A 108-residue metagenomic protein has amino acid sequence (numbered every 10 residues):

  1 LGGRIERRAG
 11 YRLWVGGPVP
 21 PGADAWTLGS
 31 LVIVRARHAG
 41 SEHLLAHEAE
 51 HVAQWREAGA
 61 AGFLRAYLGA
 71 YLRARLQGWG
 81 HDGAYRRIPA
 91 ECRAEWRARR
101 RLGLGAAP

Functional and structural regions predicted by a protein language model:
L1-T27, A36, G59-P108: Metalloprotease/metallohydrolase-associated module, dominated by Zn2+-dependent proteases
T27-S30, S41: Generic serine detector
H38-Q54: Short alpha-helix carrying the canonical HExxH Zn2+-binding catalytic motif
